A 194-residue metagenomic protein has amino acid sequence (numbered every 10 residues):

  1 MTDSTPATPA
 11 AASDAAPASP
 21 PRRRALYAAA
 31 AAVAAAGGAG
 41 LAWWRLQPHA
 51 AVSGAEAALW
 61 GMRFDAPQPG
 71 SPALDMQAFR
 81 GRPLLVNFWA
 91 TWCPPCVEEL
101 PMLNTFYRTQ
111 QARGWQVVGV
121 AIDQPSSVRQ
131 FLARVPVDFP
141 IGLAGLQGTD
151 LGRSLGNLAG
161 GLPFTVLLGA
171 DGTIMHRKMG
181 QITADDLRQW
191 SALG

Functional and structural regions predicted by a protein language model:
M1-D65: N-terminal targeting signals for export/organelle localization
G61-L84: A short beta-strand-turn-helix
R80-R82, A112, D138, G160: Active-site acidic short loop of glycosyltransferases
R82-L84, W89-W92, G161: Short pre-active-site segment immediately N-terminal to redox-active cysteine/selenocysteine motifs in thiol-based
F88-M102: Conserved redox-active cysteine motifs that mediate thiol-disulfide chemistry, especially di-cysteine Cys-X(1-2)-Cys
F88-W89, F131, F139: Conserved hydrophobic/aromatic "anchor" residues that stabilize well-ordered secondary structure elements
E98-P136, L146-R153: Structural microenvironment flanking redox-active thiols in thiol-disulfide oxidoreductases
R134-V137, G145-A192: Thiol/disulfide oxidoreductase modules built on the thioredoxin-like
